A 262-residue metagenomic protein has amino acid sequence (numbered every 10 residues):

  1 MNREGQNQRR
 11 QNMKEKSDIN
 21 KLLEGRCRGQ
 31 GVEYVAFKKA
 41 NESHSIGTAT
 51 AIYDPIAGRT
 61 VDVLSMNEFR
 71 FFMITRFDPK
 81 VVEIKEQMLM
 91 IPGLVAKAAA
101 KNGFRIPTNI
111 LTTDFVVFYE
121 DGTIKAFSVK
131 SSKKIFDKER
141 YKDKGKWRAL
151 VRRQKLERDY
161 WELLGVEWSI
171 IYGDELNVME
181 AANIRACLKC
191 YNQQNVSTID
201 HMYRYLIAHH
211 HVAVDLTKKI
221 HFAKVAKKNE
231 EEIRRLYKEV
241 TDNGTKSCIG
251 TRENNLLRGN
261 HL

Functional and structural regions predicted by a protein language model:
N2-L262: Electrostatic, structured charged patches in enzyme active sites and in nucleic-acid/phosphate-binding
